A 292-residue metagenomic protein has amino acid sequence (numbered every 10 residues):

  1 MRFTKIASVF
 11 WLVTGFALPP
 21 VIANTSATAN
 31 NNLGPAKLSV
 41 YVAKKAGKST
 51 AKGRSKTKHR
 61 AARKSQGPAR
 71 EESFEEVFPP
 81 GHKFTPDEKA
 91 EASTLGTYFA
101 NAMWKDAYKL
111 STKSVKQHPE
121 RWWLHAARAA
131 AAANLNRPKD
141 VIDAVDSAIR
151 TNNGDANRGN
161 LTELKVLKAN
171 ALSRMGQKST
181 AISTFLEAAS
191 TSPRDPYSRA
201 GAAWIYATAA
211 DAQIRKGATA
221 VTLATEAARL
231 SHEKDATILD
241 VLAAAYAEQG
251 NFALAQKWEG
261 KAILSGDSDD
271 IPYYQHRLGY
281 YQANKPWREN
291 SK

Functional and structural regions predicted by a protein language model:
G67-F84, I214-A218, E226, H232-K292: Terminal, low-structured helical/coil segments at or just beyond the last alpha-helical repeat
T85, P119, N153, G159 (+3 more regions): Short coil turns that delineate tetratricopeptide repeat
P86-Q117: Alpha-helical segment of the N-proximal tetratricopeptide repeat
G96, A130, N170, W204-D211 (+2 more regions): Residue-level recognition of tetratricopeptide repeat
A100-N101, N134-L135, R174, T208 (+2 more regions): Register position in tetratricopeptide repeats
A127, N160-E163, L167, G201 (+2 more regions): Canonical tetratricopeptide repeat
